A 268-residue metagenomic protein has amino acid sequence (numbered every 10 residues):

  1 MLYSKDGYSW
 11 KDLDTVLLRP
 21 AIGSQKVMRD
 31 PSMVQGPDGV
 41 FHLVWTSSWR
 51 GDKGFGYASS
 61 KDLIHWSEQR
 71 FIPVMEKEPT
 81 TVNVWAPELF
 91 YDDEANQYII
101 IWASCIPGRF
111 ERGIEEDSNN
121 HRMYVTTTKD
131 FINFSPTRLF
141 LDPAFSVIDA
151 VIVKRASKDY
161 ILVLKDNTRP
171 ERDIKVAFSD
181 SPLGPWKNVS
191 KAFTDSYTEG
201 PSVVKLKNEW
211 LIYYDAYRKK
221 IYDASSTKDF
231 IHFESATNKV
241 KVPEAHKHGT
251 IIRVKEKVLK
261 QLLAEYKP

Functional and structural regions predicted by a protein language model:
M1-P268: Carbohydrate-active catalytic/glycan-binding domains of CAZyme proteins, especially the secreted or lumenal ectodomains
